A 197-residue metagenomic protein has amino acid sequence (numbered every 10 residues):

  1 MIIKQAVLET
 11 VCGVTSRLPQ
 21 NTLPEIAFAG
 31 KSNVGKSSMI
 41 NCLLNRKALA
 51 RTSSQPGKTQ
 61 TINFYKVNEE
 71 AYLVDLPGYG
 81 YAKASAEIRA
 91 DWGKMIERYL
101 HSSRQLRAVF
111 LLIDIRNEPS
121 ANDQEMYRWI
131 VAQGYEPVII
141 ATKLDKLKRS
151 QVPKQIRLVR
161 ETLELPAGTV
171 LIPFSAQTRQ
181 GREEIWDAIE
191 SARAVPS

Functional and structural regions predicted by a protein language model:
M1-K83: Conserved G1/Walker A P-loop phosphate-binding module
I3-T15, K146-S197: Canonical P-loop GTPase G-domain recognition
T22-L23, L43, A86-R89, Q124-R128 (+2 more regions): Short, glycine/charged-enriched secondary-structure capping and boundary segments
L43-K47, L100, L163, I189: Hydrophobic aliphatic residues
T59, R89-G93, S120, R179-R182: Amphipathic alpha-helical transducer elements in NTP-driven molecular machines
Y65, T142, I185: Residue-level signal for inorganic ion chemistry
Y79-R89, R116, D145-K148: Flexible beta-alpha connector loops of hexameric P-loop NTPases
K94-T169: Conserved C-terminal guanine-recognition region of P-loop GTPase G domains, centered on the G4
